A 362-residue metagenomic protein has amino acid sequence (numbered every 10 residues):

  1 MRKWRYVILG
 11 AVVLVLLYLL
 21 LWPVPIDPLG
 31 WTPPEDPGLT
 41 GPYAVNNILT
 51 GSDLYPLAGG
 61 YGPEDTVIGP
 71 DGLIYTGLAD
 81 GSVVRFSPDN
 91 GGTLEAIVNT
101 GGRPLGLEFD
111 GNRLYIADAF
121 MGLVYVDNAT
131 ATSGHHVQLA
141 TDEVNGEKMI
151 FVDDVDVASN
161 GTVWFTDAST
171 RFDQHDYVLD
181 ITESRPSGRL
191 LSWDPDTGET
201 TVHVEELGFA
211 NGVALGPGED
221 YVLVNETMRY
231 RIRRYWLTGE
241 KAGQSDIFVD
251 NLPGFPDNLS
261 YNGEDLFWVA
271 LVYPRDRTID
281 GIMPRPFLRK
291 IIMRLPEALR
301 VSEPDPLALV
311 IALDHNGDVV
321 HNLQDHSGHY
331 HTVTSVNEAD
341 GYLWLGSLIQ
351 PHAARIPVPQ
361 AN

Functional and structural regions predicted by a protein language model:
R2-N362: Sequence-structural signature of mature extracellular/luminal beta-sheet repeat domains, prominently beta-propellers
